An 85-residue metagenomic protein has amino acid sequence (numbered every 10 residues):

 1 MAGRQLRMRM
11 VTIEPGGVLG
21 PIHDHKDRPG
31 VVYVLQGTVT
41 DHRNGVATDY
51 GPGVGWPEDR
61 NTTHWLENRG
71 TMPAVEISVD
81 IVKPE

Functional and structural regions predicted by a protein language model:
M1, H25-K26, Y33, R69-P73: Extracellular/periplasmic catalytic domains that process cell-envelope and extracellular macromolecules
M1-I22, V79: A short glycine-rich, His/Asp/Glu-containing loop-to-beta-strand
A2-L6, G55, M72-E76: Flexible, surface-exposed loop/linker segments and immediately adjacent secondary-structure boundaries
R7, R28, R60: Exposed loop/turn and edge beta-strand positions of beta-sandwich/beta-sheet ligand-binding modules
I13-E14, N44-T62: Short acidic-glycine-tyrosine-enriched beta hairpin
G17-G20, D24, W56, R60-E67: Histidine-centered metal-chelating micro-motifs
D27-N44: Glycine- and acidic-residue-biased ligand/ion/polar-headgroup-sensing regions
T40, N61-E85: Ligand-binding loop in jelly-roll beta-barrel domains
